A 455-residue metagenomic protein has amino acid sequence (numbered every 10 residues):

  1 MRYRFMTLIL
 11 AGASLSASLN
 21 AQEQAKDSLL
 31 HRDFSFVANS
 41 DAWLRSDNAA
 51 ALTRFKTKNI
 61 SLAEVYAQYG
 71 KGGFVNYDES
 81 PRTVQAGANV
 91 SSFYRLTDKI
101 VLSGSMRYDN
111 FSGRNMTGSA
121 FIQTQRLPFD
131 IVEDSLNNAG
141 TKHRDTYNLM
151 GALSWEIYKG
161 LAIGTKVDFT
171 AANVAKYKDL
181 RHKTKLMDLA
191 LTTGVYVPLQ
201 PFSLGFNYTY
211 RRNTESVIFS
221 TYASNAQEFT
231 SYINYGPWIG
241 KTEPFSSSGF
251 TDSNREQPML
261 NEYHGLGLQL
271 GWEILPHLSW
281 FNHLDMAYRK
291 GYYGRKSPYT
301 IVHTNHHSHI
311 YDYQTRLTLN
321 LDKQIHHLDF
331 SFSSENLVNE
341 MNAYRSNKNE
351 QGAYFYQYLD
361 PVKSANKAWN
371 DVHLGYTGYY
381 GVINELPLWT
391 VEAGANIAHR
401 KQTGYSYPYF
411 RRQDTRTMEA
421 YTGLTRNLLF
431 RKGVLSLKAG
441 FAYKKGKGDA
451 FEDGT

Functional and structural regions predicted by a protein language model:
L19-R114: N-terminal, post-signal peptide beta-strand-biased segments of exported outer-membrane/organellar beta-barrel and other
A51, G73-S80, N115-F121, V174-H182 (+5 more regions): Outer-membrane beta-barrel translocator domains and adjoining extracellular loop/strand segments of Gram-negative
T57-A63, D98-G104, K159-I163, Q200-L204 (+5 more regions): Outer-envelope beta-barrel architecture signal
A63-Y69, G104-N110, T165-A171, F206-R212 (+5 more regions): Transmembrane beta-barrel strands of outer-membrane/channel proteins
R82-A88, H143-L149, L180-L191, L260-L266 (+4 more regions): Residues that define the transmembrane beta-barrel architecture of outer-membrane proteins
A88-Y94, L149-W155, L191-V197, L266-W272 (+6 more regions): Residues on the lipid-exposed face of transmembrane beta-strands in outer-membrane beta-barrel proteins
S154-K178, L186-T192, F281-P298, T390-A398: Surface-exposed extracellular loop regions of Gram-negative outer-membrane beta-barrel proteins
G240-L388: Long, internal scaffold/assembly segments composed of regular secondary structure
